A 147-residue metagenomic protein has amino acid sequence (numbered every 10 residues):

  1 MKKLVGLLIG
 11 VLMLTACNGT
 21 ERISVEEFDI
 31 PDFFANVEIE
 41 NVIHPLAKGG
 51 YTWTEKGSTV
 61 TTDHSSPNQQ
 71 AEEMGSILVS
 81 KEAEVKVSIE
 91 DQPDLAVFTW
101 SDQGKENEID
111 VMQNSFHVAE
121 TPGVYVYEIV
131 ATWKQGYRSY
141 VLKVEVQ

Functional and structural regions predicted by a protein language model:
M1-L4: Positively charged n-region of N-terminal signal peptides that target proteins for export
M13-A16: C-terminal motif of bacterial Sec signal peptides marking the signal peptidase cleavage site
N18-T20: Bacterial signal peptide processing site
I23-A71: Transition segment at domain starts
G50-K105: Mature extracytoplasmic domains of secretory-pathway proteins
K105-M112: Short beta-strand segments within Ig-like beta-sandwich modules, predominantly Fibronectin type-III
F116-Y125, K134: Surface-exposed, short loops/turns at beta-strand junctions within beta-sandwich domains
R138-V146: Edge beta-strands of extracellular beta-sandwich domains
